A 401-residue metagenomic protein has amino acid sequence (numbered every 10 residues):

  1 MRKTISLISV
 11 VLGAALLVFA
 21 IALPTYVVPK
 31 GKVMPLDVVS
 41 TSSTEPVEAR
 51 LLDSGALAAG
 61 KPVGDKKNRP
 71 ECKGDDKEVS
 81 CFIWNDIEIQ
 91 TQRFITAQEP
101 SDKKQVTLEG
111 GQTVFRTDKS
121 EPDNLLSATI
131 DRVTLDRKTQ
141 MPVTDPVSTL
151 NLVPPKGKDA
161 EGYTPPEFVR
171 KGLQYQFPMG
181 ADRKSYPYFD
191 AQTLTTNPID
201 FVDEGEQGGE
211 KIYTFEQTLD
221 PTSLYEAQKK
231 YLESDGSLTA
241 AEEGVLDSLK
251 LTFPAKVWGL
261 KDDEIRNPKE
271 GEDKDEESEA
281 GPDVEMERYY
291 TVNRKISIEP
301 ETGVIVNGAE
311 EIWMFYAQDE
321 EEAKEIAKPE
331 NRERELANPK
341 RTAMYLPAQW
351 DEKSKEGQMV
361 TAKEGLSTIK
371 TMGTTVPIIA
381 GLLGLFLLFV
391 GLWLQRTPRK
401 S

Functional and structural regions predicted by a protein language model:
R2-G157: Solvent-exposed N-terminal domain segments of exported/luminal and surface proteins
R2-V11, G365-S401: Juxtamembrane interface at the cytosolic side of transmembrane helices
P35, D53, D136, P178 (+2 more regions): Helix N-terminus capping/helix-initiation residues
T144-Y163, T222, G236-G244: N-terminal short leaders/motifs
E161-T193: Short N-terminal edge-element motif at the start of the domain
K184-F315: Membrane-proximal low-complexity regions enriched in glycine and acidic/polar residues
L260, R266-G271, E277-T374, G384: Membrane-proximal extracellular "stem/stalk" segments of glycoproteins immediately N-terminal to a transmembrane helix
